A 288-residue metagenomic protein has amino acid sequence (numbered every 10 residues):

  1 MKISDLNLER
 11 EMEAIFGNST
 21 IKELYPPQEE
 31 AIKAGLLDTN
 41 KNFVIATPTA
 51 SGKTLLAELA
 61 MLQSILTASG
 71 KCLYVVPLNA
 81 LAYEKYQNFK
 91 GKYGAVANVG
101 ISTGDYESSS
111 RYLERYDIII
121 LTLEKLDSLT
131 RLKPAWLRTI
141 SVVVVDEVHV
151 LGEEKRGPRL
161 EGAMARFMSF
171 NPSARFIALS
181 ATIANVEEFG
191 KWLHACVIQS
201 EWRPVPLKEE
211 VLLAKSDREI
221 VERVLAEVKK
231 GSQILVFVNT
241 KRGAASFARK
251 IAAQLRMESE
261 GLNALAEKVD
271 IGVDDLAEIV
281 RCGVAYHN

Functional and structural regions predicted by a protein language model:
M1-A46: Conserved pre-motif I regulatory segment
Q28, A46-S51, V148-V150, A163-E187: Conserved helicase ATPase motor motifs in RecA-like P-loop NTPase domains
K33-D38, T54-S69, K90, A165-F167: Walker A/P-loop NTP-binding motif
T54-L55, G70-G91, D127-S128, A181-V186 (+1 more regions): Conserved Walker A/P-loop ATP-binding site and its immediately adjacent core in helicase/helicase-like ATPase domains
L73-Y74, Y83-Y86, K90-G100, V238-N288: Conserved C-terminal RecA-like helicase domain
D105-I120, C282, H287: Conserved motor-coupling elements within RecA-like helicase/translocase cores
I119, L123-D127, L132-F176: SF2 helicase catalytic motif II
A165, S173-I251, V280-Y286: Conserved interdomain linker/interface between the two RecA-like ATPase lobes of SF2 helicase motors
